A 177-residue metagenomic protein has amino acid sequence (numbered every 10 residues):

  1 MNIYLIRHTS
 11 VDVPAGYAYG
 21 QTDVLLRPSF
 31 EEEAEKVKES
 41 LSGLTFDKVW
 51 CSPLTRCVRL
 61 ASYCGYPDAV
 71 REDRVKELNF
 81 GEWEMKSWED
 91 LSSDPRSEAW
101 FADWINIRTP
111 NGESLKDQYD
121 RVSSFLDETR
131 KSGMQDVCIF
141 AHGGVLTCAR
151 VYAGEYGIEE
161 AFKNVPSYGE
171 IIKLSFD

Functional and structural regions predicted by a protein language model:
N2-H8, I139-F140: Short, hydrophobic/glycine-enriched beta-strand segments
I6-P67: Active-site-proximal alpha-helix that buttresses catalytic centers in soluble enzyme cores
S42-T45, T129-Q135: Glycine-rich phosphate-binding loop signature in dinucleotide/nucleotide-binding domains
C51-S52, D120, F140-A141: Short beta-strand scaffold positions
Y63, C148-Y152: Active-site signature of alpha/beta-hydrolase-fold catalytic machinery across serine- and Asp/Cys-nucleophile hydrolases
C64-R121: Phosphate-handling substructures
Q135-L146: A glycine-rich beta-strand to alpha-helix segment that forms a phosphate/ribose-binding loop at ligand/cofactor sites
Y156-D177: Domain-level recognition of soluble alpha/beta enzyme cores, biased toward histidine phosphatases/phosphomutases
